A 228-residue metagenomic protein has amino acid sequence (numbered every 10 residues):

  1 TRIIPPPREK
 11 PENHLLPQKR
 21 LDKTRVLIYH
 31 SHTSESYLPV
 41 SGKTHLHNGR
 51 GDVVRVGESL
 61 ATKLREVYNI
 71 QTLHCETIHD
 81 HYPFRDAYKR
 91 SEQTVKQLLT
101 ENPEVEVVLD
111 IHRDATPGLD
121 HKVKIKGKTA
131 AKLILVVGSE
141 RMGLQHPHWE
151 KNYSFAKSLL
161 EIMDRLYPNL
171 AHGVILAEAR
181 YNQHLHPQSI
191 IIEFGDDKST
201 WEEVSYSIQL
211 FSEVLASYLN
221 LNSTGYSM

Functional and structural regions predicted by a protein language model:
T1-L27, Y37-P39: Non-catalytic propeptide/linker segments at domain boundaries
H14, V40-V53, T77-Y88, V95 (+3 more regions): Second-shell loop/turn segments in exported
D22, L46-K122: Catalytic-core regions of hydrolytic enzymes
Y29-S34, E76-T77, G138, G195: Short loop/turn segments at strand-loop or loop-helix junctions that form parts of catalytic or ligand-binding pockets
S31-E35, S59, K63-Q71, Q97-V105 (+2 more regions): Structured segments of extracytoplasmic/periplasmic soluble domains in secreted or envelope-associated proteins
S91-L98, V105-D110, A115-I191, G195-D196: Catalytic cores of processing enzymes, dominated by hydrolases/peptidases, characterized by acidic/His-rich
A171-M228: Active-site-adjacent mobile loop/cap segments within catalytic or ligand-binding domains
